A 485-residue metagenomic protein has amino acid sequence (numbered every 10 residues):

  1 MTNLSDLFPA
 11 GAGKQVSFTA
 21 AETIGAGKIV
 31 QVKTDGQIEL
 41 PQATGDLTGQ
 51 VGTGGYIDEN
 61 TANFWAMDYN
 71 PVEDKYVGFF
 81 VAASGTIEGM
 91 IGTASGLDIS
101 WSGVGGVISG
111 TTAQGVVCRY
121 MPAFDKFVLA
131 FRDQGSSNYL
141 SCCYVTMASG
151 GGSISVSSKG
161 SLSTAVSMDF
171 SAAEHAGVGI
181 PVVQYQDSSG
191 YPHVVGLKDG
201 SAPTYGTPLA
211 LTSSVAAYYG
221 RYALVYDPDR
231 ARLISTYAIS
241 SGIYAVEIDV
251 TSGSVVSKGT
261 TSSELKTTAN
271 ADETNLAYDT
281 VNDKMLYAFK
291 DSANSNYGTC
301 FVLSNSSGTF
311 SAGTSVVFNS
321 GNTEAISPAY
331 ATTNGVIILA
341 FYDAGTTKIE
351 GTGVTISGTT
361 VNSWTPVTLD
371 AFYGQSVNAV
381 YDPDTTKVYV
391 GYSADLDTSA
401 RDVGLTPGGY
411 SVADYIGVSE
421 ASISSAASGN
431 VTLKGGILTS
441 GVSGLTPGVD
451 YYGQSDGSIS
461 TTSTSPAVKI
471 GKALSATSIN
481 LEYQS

Functional and structural regions predicted by a protein language model:
M1-Y76, F80-S84, E88-S95, Q114-F124 (+19 more regions): Extracellular receptor-binding modules and their adjoining Ser/Thr/Gly/Asp/Asn-rich linkers
G49-D58, S100-I108, S155-L162, G206-S214 (+3 more regions): A short beta-strand motif characteristic of beta-propeller blades
S95-I99, G151-S153, S201-P203, S254 (+2 more regions): Asp-box/BNR beta-propeller loop motif
A165: Short arginine-rich
